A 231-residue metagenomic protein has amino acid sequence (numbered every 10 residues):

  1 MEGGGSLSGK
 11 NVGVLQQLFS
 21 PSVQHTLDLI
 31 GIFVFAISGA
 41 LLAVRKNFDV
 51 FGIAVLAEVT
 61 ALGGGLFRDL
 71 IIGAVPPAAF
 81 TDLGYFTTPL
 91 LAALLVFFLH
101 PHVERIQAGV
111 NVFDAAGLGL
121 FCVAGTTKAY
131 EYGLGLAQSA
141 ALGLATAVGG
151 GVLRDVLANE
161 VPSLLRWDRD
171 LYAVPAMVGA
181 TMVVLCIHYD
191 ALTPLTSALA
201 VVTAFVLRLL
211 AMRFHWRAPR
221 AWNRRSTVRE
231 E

Functional and structural regions predicted by a protein language model:
M1-S20, W216-E231: Intrinsically disordered, low-complexity non-transmembrane regions of multi-pass membrane transporters
G4, S8-S22, L70-F80, A124-S139 (+1 more regions): Helix-coil boundary and interhelical linker segments in multi-pass alpha-helical membrane proteins
S20-I32, P77-L91, G135-V148: Structural signature of hydrophobic alpha-helical transmembrane segments
H25-S38, L56-V59, V178-G179: The first (N-terminal) embedded transmembrane alpha-helix
A36-K46, D69, L94-Q107, V152-L164 (+1 more regions): C-terminal ends of transmembrane helices
F51-V59, T81-F86, Q107-L118, L142 (+1 more regions): Cytoplasmic-side transmembrane-helix entry/capping segments in multi-pass membrane proteins
V55-V59, L66-I72, A141, A145 (+2 more regions): Short, structured motif recognition centered on aromatic/hydrophobic residues
A57-G65, D114-T127, A145, D170-V184 (+1 more regions): Small-residue-rich segments of transmembrane alpha-helices in multi-pass membrane proteins, especially helix faces
